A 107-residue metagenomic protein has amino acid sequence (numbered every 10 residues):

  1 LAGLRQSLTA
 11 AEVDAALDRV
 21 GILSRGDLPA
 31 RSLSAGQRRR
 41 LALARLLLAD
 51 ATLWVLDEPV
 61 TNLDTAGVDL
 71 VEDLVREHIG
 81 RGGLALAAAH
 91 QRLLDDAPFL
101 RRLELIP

Functional and structural regions predicted by a protein language model:
A10-R25: Conserved ABC ATPase "signature" region
I22, S34-R40, T65: ABC ATPase nucleotide-binding domain "signature motif"
P29-L33: Conserved ABC ATPase signature
L43, G82: Hydrophobic anchor residue at the start of the ABC signature
D50: Conserved catalytic motifs of ABC-family nucleotide-binding domains
W54-E58, L63: Catalytic Walker B motif of ABC-type/P-loop ATPase nucleotide-binding domains
D64-D73: Conserved D-loop/post-Walker B switch-helix segment of ABC ATPase nucleotide-binding domains
